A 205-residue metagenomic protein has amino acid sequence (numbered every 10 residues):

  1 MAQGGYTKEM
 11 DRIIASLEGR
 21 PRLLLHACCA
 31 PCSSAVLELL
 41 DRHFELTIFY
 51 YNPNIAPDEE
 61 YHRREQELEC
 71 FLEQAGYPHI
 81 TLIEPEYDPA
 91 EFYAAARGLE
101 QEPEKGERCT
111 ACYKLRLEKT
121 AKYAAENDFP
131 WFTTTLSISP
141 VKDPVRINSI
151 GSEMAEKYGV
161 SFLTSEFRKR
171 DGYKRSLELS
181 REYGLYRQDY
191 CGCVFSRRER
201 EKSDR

Functional and structural regions predicted by a protein language model:
M1-A35, L40-R205: Nucleotide-activated chemistry modules centered on ATP-dependent adenylation/adenylyltransferase
